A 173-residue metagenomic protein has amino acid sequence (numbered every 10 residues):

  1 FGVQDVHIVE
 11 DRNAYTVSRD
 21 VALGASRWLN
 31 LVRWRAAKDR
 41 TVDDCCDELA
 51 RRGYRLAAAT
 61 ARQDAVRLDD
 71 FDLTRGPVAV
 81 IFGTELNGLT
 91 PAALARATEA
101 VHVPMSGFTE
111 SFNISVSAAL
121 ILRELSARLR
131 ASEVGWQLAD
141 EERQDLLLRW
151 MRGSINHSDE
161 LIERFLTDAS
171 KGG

Functional and structural regions predicted by a protein language model:
F1-G173: Post-transcriptional modification and biogenesis factors for structured RNAs of the translation apparatus
